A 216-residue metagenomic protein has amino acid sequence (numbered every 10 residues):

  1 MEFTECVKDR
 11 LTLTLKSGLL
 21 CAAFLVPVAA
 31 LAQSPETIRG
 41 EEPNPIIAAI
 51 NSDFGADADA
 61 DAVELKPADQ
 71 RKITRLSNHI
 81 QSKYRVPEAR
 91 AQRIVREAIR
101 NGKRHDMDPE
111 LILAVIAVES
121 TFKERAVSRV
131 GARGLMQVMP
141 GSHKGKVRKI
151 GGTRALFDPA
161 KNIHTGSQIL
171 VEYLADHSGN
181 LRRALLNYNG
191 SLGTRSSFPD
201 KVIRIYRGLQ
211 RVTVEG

Functional and structural regions predicted by a protein language model:
M1-N78, S82-A89, R207-G216: N-terminal secretory targeting signals
A56-G216: Catalytic glycan-binding domains that act on GlcNAc-containing polysaccharides
